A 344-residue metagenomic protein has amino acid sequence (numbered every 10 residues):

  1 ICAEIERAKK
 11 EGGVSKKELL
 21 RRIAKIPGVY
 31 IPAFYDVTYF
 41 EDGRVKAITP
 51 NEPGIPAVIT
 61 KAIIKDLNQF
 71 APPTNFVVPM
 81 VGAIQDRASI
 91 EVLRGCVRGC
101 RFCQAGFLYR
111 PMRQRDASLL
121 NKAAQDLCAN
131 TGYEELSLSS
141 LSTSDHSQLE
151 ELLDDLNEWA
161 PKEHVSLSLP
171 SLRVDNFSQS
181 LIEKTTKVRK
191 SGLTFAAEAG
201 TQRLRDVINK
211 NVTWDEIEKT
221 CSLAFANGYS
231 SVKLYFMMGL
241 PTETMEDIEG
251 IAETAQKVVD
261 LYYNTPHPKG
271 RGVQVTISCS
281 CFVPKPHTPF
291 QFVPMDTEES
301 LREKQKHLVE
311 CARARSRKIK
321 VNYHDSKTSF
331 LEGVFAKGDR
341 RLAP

Functional and structural regions predicted by a protein language model:
I1, V29, G95-C96, C100-C103 (+5 more regions): Conserved structural-core and active-site-/substrate-pathway-adjacent residues in large, well-folded domains of enzymes
I1-P50, P286-D339: Glycine-rich beta-alpha loop elements in corrinoid/cobalamin-binding modules across cobalamin-dependent enzymes
P32, T38-S89: N-terminal [4Fe-4S]-dependent radical SAM core
D36-F40, S147, F177-L181, R203-I208 (+3 more regions): Flexible glycine/acidic-rich beta-alpha junction loops that bind and position SAM and/or redox cofactors in anaerobic
F76-Q104, C128, L169-P170, S278-V283: N-terminal pre-triad scaffold of radical SAM enzymes
P79-M80, R115-Q125, A129, L152: Ferredoxin-type iron-sulfur electron-transfer modules in oxidoreductases and energy-metabolism complexes
C103-L119: Iron-sulfur (Fe-S) cluster-binding segments and ferredoxin-like electron-carrier domains, especially [2Fe-2S]
Q125-K233, M237-T276: Conserved SAM/AdoMet-binding glycine-rich loop
